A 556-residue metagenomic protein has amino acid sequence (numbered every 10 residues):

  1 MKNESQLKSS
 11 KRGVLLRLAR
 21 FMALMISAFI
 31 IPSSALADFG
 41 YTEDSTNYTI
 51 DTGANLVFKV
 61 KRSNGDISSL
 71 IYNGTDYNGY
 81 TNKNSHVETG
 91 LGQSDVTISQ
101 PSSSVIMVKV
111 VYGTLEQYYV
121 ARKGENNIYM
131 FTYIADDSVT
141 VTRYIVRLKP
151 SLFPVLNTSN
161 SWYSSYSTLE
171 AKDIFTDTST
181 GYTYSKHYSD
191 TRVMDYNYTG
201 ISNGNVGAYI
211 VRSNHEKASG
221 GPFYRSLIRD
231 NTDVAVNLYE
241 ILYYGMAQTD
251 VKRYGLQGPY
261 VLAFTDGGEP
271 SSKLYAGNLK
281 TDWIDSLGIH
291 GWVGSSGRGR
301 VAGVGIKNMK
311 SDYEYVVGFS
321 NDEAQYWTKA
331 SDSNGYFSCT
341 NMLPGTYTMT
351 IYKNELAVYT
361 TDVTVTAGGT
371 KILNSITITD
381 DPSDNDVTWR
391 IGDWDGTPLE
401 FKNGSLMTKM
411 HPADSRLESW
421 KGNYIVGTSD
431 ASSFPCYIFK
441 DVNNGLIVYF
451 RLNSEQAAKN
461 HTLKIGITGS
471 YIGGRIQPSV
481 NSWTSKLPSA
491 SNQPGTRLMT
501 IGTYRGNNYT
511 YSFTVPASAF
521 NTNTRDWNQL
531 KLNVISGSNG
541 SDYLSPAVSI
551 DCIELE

Functional and structural regions predicted by a protein language model:
Y80-F131, R143-I145: Extended, loop-rich substrate-binding clefts of extracytoplasmic carbohydrate-active enzymes
K149-G255: A contiguous, surface-exposed recognition patch within enzymatic or periplasmic domains that forms
G297-M309, G335-F337, I376: A short, amphipathic beta-strand motif
G299-V301, K307-Q325: Short, ordered, surface-exposed loop/turn motifs in non-cytosolic proteins
N321-Y336: Short, acidic Ser/Thr/Gly-rich low-complexity loop/linker segments typical of extracellular and cell-surface proteins
N334, N443, Y449-A458, G466-E556: Beta-strand-rich ligand-recognition modules
G335, G345-E355: A short, solvent-exposed beta-strand micro-motif common in secreted/extracellular proteins
E355-D381: Structured interaction patches on ligand/partner-binding surfaces of diverse proteins
